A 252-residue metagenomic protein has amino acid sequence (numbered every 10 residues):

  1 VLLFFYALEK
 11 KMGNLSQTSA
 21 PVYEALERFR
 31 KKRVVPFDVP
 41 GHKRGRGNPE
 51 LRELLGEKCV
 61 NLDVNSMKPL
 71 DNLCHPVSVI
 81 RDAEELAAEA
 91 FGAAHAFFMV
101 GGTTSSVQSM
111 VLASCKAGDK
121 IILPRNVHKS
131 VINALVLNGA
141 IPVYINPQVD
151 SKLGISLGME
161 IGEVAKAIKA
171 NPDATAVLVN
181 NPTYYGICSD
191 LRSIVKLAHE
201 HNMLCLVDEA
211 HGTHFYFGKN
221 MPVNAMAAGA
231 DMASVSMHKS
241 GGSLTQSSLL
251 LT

Functional and structural regions predicted by a protein language model:
V1, R33-V35, G139: Generic structural motif recognizing short loop/turn segments at the entrances and edges of beta-strands
V1-A7: Hydrophobic alpha-helical signal peptides and transmembrane signal-/tail-anchor segments that drive secretory-pathway
A7-S78: N-terminal "arm"/small-domain region of PLP-dependent enzymes with the aminotransferase-like
G13, V22-E27, K31, L51-L54 (+2 more regions): Conserved PLP-enzyme active-site core in the AAT-like
E57-S105: Conserved N-terminal alpha-helix of the aminotransferase class I/II PLP-enzyme fold
